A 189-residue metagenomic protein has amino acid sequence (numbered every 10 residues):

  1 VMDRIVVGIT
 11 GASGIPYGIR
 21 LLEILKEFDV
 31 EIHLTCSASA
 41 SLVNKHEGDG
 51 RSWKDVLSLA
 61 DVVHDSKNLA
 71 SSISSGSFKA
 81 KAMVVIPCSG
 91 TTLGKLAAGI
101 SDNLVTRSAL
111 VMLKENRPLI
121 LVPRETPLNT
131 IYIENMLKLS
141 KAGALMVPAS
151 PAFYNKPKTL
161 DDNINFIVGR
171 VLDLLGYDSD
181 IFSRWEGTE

Functional and structural regions predicted by a protein language model:
M2-I120, R124-E189: A cross-family phosphate/adenosyl-ligand binding-site feature
